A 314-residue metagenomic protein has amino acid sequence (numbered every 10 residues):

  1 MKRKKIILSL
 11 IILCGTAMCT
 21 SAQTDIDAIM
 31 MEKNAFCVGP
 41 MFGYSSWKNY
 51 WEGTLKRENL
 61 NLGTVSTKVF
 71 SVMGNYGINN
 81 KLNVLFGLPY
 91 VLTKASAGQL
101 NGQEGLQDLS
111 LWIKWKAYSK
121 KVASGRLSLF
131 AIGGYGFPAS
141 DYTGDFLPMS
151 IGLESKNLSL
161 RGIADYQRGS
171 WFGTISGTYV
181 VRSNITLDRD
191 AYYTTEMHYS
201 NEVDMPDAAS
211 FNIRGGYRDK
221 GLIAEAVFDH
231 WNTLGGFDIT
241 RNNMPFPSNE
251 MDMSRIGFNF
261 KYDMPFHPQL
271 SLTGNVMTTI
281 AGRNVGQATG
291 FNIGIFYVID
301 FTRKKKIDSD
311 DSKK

Functional and structural regions predicted by a protein language model:
I26-N34, K81, S119-S128, S170 (+3 more regions): Short loop/turn motifs that connect adjacent beta-strands in outer-membrane beta-barrel proteins
K33-G39, N83, G87, L106 (+6 more regions): Outer-membrane beta-barrel architecture
N34, S66-F70, Q103-L111, L127 (+5 more regions): Residues that define the transmembrane beta-barrel architecture of outer-membrane proteins
N34-F36, S46, L153-N242: Detector for outer-membrane/organellar transmembrane beta-barrel domains, recognizing the amphipathic beta-strand
P40-F42, V72-Y76, F86, L111-W115 (+7 more regions): Residues on the lipid-exposed face of transmembrane beta-strands in outer-membrane beta-barrel proteins
F42-K48, L88-K94, A117, Y135-D141 (+6 more regions): Transmembrane beta-strands of outer-membrane beta-barrel pores
Y44-V69, P148-S150: Surface-exposed strand-loop-strand hairpins of Gram-negative outer-membrane beta-barrel proteins
W51-G53, E58-L60, M197-K314: Outer membrane beta-barrel transmembrane domains
